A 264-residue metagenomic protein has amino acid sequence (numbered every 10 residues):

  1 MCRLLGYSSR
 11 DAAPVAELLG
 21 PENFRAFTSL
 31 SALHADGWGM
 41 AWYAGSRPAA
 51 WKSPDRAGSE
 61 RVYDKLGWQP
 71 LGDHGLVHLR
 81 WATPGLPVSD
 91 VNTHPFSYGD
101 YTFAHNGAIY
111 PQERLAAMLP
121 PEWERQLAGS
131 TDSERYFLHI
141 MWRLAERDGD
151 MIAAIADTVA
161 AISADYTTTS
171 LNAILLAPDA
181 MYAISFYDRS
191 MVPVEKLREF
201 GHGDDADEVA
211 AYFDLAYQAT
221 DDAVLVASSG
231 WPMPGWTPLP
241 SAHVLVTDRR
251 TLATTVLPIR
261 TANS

Functional and structural regions predicted by a protein language model:
M1-G58, H202, V224, A242-V246 (+1 more regions): Extreme N-terminus nucleophile/cap motif
C2, Y101-P111: Conserved beta-strand-loop-short alpha-helix elements that form and flank the Mn2+/Mg2+-coordinating active site
G6-S9, Y43-G45, A50-H78, Y136 (+1 more regions): Short, compositionally biased leader-like segments
F24, P54-L66, H78-G99, M118-W123: Short acidic (Asp/Glu) patches
A116-L144: Long, charge-dense
L127-G129, F186-L215: Gly/Ser/Thr-rich active-site loops/lids in small-molecule metabolic enzymes that frequently grip phosphoryl groups
D148-D188: Catalytic core of PPM/PP2C metal-dependent serine/threonine phosphatase domains
F200-H243: A conserved acidic, glycine/proline-rich C-terminal tail/linker
